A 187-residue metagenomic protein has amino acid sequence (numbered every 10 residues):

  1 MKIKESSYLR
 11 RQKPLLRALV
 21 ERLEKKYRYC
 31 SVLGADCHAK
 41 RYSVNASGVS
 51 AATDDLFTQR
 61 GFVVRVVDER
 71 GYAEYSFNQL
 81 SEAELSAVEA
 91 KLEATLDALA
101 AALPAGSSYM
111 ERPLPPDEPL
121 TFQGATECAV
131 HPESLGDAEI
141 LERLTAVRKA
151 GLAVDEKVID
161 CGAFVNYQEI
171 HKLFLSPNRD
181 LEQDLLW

Functional and structural regions predicted by a protein language model:
M1-W187: Active-site bordering "gate/hinge" segments that shape substrate access to catalytic or cofactor-binding pockets
